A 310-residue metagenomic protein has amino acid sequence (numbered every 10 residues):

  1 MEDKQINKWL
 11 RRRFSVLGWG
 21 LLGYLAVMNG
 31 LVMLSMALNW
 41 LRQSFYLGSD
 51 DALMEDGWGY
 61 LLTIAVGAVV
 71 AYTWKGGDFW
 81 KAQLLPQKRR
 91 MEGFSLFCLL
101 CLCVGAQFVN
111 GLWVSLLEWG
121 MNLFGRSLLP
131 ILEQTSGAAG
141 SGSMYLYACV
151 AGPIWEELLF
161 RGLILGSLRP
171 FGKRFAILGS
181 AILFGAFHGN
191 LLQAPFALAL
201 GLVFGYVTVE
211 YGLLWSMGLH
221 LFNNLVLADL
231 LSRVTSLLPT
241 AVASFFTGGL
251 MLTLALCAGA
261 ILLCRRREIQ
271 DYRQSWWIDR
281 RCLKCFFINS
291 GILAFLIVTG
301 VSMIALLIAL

Functional and structural regions predicted by a protein language model:
E2-A26, D51-M54, F79-G111, R273-V298: Interfacial transmembrane-helix boundary/kink motif in multi-pass membrane proteins
R12-L17, S44-W58, L132-A139, L231-G249 (+1 more regions): Membrane-interface segments at the starts/ends of alpha-helical transmembrane spans
R12-L21, A52, D56-L61, M91-L99 (+4 more regions): Residue-level signature of transmembrane alpha-helical entry/exit and packing/kink sites in multi-pass membrane
L22, A26-G30, L62, V66 (+7 more regions): Hydrophobic faces of alpha-helical transmembrane segments in multi-pass integral membrane proteins
G23, V27-S35, T63-G67, A71 (+6 more regions): Alpha-helical transmembrane segments of multipass membrane proteins
L25-G77, F245-L250: Alpha-helical transmembrane segments in multi-pass membrane proteins
W40-E55, K81-L158, G166, I304-L310: Juxtamembrane helix-loop-helix connectors linking adjacent transmembrane helices in multi-pass membrane enzymes
G142-A305: Transmembrane helix-loop-helix hairpins at the membrane interface of multi-pass integral membrane proteins
